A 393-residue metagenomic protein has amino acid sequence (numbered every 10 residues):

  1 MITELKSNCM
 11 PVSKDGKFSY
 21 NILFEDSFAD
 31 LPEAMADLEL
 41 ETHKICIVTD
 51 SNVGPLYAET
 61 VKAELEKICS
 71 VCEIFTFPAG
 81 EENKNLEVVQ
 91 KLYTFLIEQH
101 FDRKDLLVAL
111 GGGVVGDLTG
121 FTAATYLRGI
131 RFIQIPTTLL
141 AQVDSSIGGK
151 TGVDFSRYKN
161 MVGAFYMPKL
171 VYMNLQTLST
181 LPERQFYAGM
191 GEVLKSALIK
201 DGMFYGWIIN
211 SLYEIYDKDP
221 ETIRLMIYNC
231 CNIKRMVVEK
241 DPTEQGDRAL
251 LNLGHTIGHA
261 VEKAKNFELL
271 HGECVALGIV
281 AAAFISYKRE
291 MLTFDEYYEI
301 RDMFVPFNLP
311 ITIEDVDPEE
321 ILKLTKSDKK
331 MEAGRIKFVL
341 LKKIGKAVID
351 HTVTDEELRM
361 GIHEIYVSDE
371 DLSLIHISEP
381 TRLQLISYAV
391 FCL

Functional and structural regions predicted by a protein language model:
M1-L106: ATP/NTP phosphate-donor binding region
K6-N8, G191-V193, M291-L374, S378: C-terminal charged capping/lid subdomain of soluble metabolic enzymes
H100-D102, T125-Y126, D154-F155, V162-Y166 (+4 more regions): Solvent-exposed alpha-helices and their adjacent loops that cap or buttress functional pockets in soluble metabolic
V114-F121, Q142, A260: Short glycine/serine/threonine-rich phosphate/pyrophosphate-binding segments that cradle anionic phosphate groups
F121-E214: A glycine/threonine-rich phosphate-anchoring loop and its flanking beta-alpha core in nucleotide/phosphate-binding
S211-E319: Active-site segments that bind and position negatively charged phosphate/pyrophosphate groups
I375-L393: Single conserved hydrophobic/aromatic residue that forms the stacking wall/gate of nucleotide- or nucleobase-binding
